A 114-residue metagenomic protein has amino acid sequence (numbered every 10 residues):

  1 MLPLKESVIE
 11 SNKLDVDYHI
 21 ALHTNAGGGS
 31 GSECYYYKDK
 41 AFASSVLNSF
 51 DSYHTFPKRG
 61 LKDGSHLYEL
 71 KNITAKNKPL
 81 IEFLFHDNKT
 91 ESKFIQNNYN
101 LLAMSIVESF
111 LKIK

Functional and structural regions predicted by a protein language model:
M1-A41: Catalytic-core regions of hydrolytic enzymes
E6, D15, A41-S49, L101 (+1 more regions): Extracytoplasmic/secreted proteins, especially bacterial periplasmic and envelope-associated proteins
L14, Y18-A21, N25, K62-K114: Active-site-adjacent mobile loop/cap segments within catalytic or ligand-binding domains
T24, S32-E33, L47, R59 (+1 more regions): A generic "cationic amphipathic patch" detector
K38-D63: Active-site-adjacent substrate-binding region of metalloamidase/peptidase-like peptide-processing proteins
